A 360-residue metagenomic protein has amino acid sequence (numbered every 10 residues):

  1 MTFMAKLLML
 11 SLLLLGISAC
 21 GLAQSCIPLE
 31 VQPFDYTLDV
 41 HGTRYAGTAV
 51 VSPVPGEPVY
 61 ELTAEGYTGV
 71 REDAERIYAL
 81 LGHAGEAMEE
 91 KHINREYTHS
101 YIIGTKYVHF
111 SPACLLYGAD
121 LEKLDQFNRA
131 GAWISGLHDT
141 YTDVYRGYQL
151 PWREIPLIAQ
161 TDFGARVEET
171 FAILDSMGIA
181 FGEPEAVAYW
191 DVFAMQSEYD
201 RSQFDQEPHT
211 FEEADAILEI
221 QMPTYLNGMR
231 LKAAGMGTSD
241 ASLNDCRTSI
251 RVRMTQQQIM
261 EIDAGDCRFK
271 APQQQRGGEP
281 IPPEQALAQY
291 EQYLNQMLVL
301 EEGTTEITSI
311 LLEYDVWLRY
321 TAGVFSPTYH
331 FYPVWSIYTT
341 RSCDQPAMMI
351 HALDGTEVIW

Functional and structural regions predicted by a protein language model:
M1-V31: Gram-positive cell-envelope targeting signals
C20-D240: Preferential activation on post-signal-peptide N-terminal prodomains/segments of secreted or lumenal proteins
I27, Y320-W360: Activation/maturation switch segments at domain boundaries
T48-R71, A271-A288, C343-A347: Short, exposed beta-strand "edge-strand" segments with a Pro/Gly-rich flavor and a Y/T-containing core
F110, Q126-F127, A132-G136, L231-D263 (+1 more regions): A short, surface-exposed beta-strand/turn
D162, P282-P283, H351: Helix N-cap and loop-to-helix transition residues
E169-L174, G178-F331, S336-T339: Segments that shape or occlude catalytic/ligand-binding pockets
